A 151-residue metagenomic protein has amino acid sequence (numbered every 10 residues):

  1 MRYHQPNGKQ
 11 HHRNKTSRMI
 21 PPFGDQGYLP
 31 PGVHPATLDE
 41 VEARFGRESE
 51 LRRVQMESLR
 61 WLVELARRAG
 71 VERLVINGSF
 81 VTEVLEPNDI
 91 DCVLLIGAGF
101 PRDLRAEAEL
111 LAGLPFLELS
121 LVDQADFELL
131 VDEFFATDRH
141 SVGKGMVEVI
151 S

Functional and structural regions predicted by a protein language model:
R2-R73, V81-P87, I96-S151: Catalytic core of pol beta-like nucleotidyltransferases
C92: Structural signature of FAD isoalloxazine-binding scaffolds in flavoprotein oxidoreductases
